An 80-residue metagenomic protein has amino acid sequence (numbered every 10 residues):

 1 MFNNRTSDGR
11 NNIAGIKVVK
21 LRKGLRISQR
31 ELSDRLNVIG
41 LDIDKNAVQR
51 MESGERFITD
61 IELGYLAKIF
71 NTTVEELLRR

Functional and structural regions predicted by a protein language model:
M1-L25: A short, Lys/Arg-rich alpha-helix, primarily the initiator
R5-T6, Q49-M51: Short, contiguous strand/loop micro-motifs
I16, I27, I43, I58-I61: Residue-level signal for the short linker/turn that defines the boundary of a DNA-recognition helix
V19, K23, N37, K68: Short polybasic/polar patches that bind polyanions
R26-R50, Y65: Short alpha-helical DNA-recognition segment
T59-E76: DNA major-groove recognition helix of helix-turn-helix/homeodomain DNA-binding modules
R79-R80: Phosphate-coordinating loops and pocket residues in cytosolic domains that bind phosphorylated ligands
